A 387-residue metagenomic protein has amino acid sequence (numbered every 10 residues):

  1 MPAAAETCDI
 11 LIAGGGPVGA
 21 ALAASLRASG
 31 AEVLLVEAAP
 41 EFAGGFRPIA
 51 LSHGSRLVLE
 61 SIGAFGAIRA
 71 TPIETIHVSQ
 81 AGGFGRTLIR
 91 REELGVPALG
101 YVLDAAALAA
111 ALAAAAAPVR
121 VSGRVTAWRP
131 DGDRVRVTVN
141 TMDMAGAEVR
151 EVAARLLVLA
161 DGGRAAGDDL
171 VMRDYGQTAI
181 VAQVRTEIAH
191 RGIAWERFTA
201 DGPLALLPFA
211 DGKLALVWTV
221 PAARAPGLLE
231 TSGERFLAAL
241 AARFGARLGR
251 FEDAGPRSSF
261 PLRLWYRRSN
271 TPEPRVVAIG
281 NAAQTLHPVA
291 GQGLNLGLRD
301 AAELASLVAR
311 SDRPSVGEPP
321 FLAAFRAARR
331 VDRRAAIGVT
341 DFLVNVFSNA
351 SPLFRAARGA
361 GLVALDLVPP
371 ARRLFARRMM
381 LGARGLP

Functional and structural regions predicted by a protein language model:
M1-I10, S25-S29: Extreme N-terminal leader/targeting segments of oxidoreductases
P2-T7, A70-D168, R173-V181, E187 (+2 more regions): Conserved N-terminal helical subregion
G14-P17: Glycine-rich Rossmann-fold phosphate-binding loop(s) that bind the pyrophosphate of adenine dinucleotide cofactors
R27-R47: Glycine-rich FAD pyrophosphate-binding loop
F46-A81: N-terminal FAD cofactor-binding segment of flavoenzymes
L59, D143, R150-E151, L156-S259: Conserved FAD-binding catalytic core of PHBH/FMO-like flavoproteins
L228-G317: FAD/FMN-dependent oxidoreductases across multiple families
S306-P387: C-terminal helical "tail/cap" subdomain of flavin- and related membrane-associated enzymes
